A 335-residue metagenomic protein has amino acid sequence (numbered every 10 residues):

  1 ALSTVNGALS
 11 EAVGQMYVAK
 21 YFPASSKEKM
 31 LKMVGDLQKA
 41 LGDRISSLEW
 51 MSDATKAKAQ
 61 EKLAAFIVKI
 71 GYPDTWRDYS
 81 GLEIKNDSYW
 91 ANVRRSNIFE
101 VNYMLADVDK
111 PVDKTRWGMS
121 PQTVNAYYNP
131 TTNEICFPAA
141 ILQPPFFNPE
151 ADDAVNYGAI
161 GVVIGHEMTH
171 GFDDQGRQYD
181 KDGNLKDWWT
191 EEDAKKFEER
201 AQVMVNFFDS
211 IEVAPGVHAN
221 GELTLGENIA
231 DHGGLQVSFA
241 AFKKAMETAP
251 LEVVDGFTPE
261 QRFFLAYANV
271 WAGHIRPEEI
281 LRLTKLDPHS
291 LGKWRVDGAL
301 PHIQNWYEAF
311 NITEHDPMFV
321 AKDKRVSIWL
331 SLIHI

Functional and structural regions predicted by a protein language model:
L2, N6-S10, G14-L332: Intrinsically disordered, low-complexity linker/terminal regions across diverse proteins
